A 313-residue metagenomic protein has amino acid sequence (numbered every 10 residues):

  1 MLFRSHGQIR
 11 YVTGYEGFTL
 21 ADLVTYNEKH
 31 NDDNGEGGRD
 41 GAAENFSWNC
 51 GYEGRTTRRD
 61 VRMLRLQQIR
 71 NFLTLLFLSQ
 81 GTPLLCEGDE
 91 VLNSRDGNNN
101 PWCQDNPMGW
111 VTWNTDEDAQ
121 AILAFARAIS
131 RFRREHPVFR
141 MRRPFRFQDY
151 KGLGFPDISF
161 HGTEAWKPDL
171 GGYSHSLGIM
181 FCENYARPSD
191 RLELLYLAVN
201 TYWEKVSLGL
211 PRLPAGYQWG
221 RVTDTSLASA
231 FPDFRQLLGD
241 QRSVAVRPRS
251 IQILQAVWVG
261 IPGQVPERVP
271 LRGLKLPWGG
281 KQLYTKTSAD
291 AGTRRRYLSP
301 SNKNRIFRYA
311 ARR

Functional and structural regions predicted by a protein language model:
G7, Y11-V12, F18-L20, S94-C103: Substrate-binding cleft/loops of secretory-pathway carbohydrate-active enzymes
T13, H30: Extended, charge-enriched "interface" segments that sit outside catalytic cores
G35-G38, A42-E44: Glycoside hydrolase catalytic-domain groove-lining segments
E44-D60: Short glycine/proline-rich turn/loop motifs
T56, V61-R70, L75-L85, D89-Y284 (+2 more regions): Carbohydrate-interacting/catalytic domains
S288, S299-S301: Serine residues within intrinsically disordered or low-complexity segments
